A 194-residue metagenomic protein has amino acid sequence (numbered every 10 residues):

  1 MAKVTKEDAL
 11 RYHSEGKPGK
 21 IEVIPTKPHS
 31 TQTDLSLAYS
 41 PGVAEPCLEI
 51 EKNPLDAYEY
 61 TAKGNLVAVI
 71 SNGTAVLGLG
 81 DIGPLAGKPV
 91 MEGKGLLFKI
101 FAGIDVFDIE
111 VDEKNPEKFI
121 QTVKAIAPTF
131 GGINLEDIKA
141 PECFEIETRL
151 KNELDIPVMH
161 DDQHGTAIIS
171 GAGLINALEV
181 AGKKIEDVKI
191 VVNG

Functional and structural regions predicted by a protein language model:
M1-I156: N-terminal ligand-binding/catalytic initiation module
L77, P84-A102, L154, H160 (+1 more regions): Glycine-rich phosphate/diphosphate-binding loop of Rossmann-like nucleotide-binding domains
